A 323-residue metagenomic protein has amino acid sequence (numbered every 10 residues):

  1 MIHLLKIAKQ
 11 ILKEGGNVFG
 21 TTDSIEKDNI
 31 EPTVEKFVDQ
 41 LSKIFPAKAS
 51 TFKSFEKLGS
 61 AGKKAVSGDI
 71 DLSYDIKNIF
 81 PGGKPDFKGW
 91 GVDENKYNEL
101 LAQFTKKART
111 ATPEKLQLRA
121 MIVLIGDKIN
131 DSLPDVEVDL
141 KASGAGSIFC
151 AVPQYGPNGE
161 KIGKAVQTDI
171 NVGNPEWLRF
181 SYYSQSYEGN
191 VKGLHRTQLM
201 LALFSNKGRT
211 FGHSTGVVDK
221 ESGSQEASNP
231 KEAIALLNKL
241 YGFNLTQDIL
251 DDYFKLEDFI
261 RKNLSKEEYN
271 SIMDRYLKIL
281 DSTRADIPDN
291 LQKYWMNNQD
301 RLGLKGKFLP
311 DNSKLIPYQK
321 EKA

Functional and structural regions predicted by a protein language model:
I2-K57, T112: Helical scaffold of the NTase/Pol beta-like nucleotidyltransferase catalytic core
K6-K13, P32-D39, K43, K77 (+14 more regions): Polar/charged alpha-helical tracts
E14-G16, G59, G144-I148: Glycine-centered flexibility motif
T22-L41, Y74-Q154: Metal-dependent nucleotidyltransferase catalytic core
V38-K88: Active-site nucleotide-donor binding segment shared across nucleotidyl transfer reactions
F45-A49, L133, G208: Glycine-centered loop/turn motif at secondary-structure junctions
D139-K322: Catalytic cores of NTP-dependent nucleotidyl/adenyl transfer enzymes across multiple folds
